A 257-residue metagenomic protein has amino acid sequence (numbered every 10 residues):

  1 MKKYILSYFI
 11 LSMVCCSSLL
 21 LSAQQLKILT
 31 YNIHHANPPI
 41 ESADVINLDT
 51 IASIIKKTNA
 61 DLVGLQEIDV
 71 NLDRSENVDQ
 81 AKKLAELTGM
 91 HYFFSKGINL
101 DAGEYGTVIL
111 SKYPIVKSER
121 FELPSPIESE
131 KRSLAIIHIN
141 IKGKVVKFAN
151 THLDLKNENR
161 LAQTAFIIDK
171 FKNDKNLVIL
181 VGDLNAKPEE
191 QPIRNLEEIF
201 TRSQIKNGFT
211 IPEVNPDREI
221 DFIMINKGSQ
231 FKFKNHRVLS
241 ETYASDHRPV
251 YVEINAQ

Functional and structural regions predicted by a protein language model:
K2-Y8, L20-L87, N99-G103, T107 (+2 more regions): N-terminal, active-site-proximal structural segment of metallo-dependent hydrolase catalytic domains
M13-L21: C-terminal segment of classical bacterial N-terminal signal peptides
Q25-N37, E119, I136, V145-L153: Active-site-proximal beta-strand elements of phosphoester/diester hydrolases
I28-T30, L62-Q66, F93-F94, I109 (+3 more regions): Structural recognition of the beta-strand scaffold that forms the well-ordered cores of secreted hydrolase catalytic
Y31-I33, I68, T151-L153, G182-L184 (+1 more regions): Active-site metal-binding loops of divalent metal-dependent hydrolases
I40, L62, I68-V145, R237-S240: Structured beta-strand-rich core segments of catalytic domains in phosphoester-bond hydrolases
K56-A60, A85-G89, F93, I115 (+2 more regions): Sec-exported extracytoplasmic/periplasmic mature domains
H138-N140, N157-N159, A165, D169-V178 (+1 more regions): Metal-dependent phosphoester-hydrolase catalytic domains
